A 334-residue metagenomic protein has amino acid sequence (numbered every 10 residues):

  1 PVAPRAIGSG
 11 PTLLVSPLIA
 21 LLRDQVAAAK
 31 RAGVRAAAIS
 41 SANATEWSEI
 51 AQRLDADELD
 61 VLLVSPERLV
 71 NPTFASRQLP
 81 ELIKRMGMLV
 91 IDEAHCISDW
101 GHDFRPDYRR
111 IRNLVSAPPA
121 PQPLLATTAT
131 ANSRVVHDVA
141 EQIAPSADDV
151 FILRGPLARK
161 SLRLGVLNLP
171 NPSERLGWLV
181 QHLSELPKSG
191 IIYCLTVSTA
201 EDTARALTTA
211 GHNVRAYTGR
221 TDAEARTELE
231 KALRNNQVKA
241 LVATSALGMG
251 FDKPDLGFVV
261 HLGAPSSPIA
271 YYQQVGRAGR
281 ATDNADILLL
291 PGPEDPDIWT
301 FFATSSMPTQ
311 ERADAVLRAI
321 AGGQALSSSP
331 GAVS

Functional and structural regions predicted by a protein language model:
V2-S16, A20-A321: Helicase motor core with emphasis on the C-terminal RecA-like subdomain
A325-S334: Short acidic, hydrophobic short linear motifs in intrinsically disordered regions
